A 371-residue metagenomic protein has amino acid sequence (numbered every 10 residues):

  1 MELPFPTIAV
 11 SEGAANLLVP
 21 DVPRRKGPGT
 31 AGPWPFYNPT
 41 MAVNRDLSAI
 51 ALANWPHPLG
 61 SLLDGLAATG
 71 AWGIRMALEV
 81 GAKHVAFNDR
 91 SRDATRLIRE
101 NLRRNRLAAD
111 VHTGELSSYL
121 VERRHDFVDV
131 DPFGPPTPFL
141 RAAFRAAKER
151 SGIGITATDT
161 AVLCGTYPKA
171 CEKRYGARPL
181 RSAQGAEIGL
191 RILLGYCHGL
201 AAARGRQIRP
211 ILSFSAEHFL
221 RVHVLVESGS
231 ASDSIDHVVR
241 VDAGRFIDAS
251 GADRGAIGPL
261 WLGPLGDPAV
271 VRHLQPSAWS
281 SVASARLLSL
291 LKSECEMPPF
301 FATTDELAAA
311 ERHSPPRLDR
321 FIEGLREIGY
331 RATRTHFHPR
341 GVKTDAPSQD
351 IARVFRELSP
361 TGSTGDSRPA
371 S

Functional and structural regions predicted by a protein language model:
M1-S371: SAM-dependent transferase fold signal centered on methyltransferase-like domains, encompassing both Class I
